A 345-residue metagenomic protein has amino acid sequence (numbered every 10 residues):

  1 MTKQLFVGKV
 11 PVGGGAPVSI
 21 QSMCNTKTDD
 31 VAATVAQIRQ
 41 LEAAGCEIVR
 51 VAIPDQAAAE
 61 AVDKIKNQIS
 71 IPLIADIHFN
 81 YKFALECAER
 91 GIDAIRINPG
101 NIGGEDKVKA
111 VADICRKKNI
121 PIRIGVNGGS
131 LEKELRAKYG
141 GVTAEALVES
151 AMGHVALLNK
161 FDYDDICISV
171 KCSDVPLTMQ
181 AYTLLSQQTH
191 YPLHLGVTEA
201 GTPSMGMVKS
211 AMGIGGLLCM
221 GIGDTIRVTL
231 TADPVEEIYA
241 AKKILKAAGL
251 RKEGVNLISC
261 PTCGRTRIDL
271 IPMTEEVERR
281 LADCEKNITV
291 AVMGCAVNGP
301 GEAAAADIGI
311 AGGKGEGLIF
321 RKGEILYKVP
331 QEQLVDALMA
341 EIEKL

Functional and structural regions predicted by a protein language model:
M1-S22, R116, R279: N-terminal amphipathic alpha-helix/helix-capping segment at the start of soluble metabolic enzymes
G15-A33, A52, I71-F79, L135-V148 (+1 more regions): Active-site mouth loops of central-metabolism enzymes
V18-C24, V49-V51, L73-I77, I95-I97 (+6 more regions): Hydrophobic faces of well-ordered beta-strands that scaffold small-molecule active sites in alpha/beta enzyme cores
N25, D30-V31, E42-I65, R96-G104 (+1 more regions): Glycine-rich, proline-tolerant flexible connector loops at the mouths of alpha/beta enzymes
D55-I77, A110-I122, Y182-L193, V277-R279: Alpha-helix-loop-beta-strand connector modules within alpha/beta enzyme cores
Q68-I71, E89-I95, R116-N119, S186-P192 (+3 more regions): Glycine-enriched alpha-helix->loop->beta-strand junction motifs that scaffold or abut catalytic
L85-R123: Hydrophobic or amphipathic alpha-helical targeting/insertion segments
N127, L135-A282: Catalytic alpha/beta core domains of metabolic enzymes, predominantly
